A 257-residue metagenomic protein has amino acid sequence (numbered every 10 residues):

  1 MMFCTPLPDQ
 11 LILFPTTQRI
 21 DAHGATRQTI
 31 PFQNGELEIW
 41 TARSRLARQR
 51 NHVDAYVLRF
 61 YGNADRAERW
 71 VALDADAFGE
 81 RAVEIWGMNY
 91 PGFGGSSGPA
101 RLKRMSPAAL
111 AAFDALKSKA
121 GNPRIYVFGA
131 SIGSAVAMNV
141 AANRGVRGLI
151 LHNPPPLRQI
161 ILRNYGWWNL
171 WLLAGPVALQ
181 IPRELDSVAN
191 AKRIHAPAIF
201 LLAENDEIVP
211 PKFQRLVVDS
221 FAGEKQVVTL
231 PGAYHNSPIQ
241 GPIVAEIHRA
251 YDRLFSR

Functional and structural regions predicted by a protein language model:
M1-F32, L37-R45: An N-terminal hydrophobic leader/cap segment in hydrolases
L37-A115: Membrane-embedded segments
L73, D186-S187, A196, P210-D219: Short alpha-helix in the alpha/beta-hydrolase fold that links the catalytic acid
F128-G133, A137: Gly/Ala-rich beta-loop-alpha elbow adjacent to hydrolase catalytic centers
N139-N190, A196, Q240: Hydrolase active-site cap/lid region
R193-H195, F200-L202, D206: Short beta-strand/loop motif that positions the catalytic acidic residue of the alpha/beta-hydrolase fold
E204-V209, H235-S237: Acidic catalytic loop of the alpha/beta-hydrolase fold
R215-R257: C-terminal catalytic histidine-bearing segment of alpha/beta-hydrolase fold enzymes
